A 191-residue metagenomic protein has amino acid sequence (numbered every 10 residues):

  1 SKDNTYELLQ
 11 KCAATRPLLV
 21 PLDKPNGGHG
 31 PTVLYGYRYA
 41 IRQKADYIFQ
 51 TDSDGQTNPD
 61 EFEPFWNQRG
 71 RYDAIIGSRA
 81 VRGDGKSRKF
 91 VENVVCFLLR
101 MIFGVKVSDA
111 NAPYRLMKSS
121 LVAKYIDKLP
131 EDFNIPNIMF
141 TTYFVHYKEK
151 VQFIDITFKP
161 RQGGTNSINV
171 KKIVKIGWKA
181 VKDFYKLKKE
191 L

Functional and structural regions predicted by a protein language model:
S1-E7, G55: A conserved acidic beta->alpha catalytic loop
L9-A13, A40: Conserved hydrophobic residues forming the short capping helix/wall of the S-adenosyl-L-methionine
L18-L19: Short, conserved active-site loop motifs that form the nucleotide-linked donor/cofactor pocket
K24-R42, Y47, P59-N134, R161-K171 (+1 more regions): Acceptor/aglycone-binding surface of glycosyltransferases and processive sugar-polymer synthases
G36, D54, K118, F144 (+1 more regions): Residue-level signature of catalytic and energy-coupling elements of molecular machines, predominantly ATP/GTP-dependent
D132, T141-K159: Catalytic donor-sugar/metal-binding loop of nucleotide-sugar-dependent glycosyltransferases
K179-L191: C-terminal, non-catalytic tails of nucleotide-sugar-dependent glycosyltransferases
